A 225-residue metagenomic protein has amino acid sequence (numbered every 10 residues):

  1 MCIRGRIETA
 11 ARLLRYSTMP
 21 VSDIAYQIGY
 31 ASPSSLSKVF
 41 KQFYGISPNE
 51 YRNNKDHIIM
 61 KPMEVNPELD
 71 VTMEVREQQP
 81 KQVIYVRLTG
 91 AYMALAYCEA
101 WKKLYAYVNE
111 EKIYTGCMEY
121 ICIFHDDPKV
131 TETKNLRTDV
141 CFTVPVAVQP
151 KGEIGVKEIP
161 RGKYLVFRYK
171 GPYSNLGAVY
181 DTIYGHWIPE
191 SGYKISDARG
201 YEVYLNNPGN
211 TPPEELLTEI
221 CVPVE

Functional and structural regions predicted by a protein language model:
R4, E8-R15, M19-E225: A solvent-exposed interaction/effector surface
